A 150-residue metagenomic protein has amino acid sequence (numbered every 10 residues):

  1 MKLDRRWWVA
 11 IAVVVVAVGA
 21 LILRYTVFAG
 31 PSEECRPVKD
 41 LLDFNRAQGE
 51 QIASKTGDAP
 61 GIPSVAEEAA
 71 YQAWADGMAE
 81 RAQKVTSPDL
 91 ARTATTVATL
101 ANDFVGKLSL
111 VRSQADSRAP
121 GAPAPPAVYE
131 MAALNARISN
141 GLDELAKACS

Functional and structural regions predicted by a protein language model:
L3, W7, V18-K39: C-terminal region of N-terminal signal peptides and the immediate post-cleavage residues of exported proteins
W7-W8, W74: A residue-identity detector for tryptophan
I11-A12: Single-pass type I membrane protein transmembrane segment
L41-C149: Alpha-helical segments in soluble extracytoplasmic regions
